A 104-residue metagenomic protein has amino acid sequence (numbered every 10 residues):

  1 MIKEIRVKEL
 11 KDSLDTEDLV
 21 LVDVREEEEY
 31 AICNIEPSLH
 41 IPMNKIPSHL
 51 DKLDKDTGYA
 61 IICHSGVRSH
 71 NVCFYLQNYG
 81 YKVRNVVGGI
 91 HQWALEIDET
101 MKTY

Functional and structural regions predicted by a protein language model:
M1-L19, E27-G58, V67-Y104: Rhodanese-like catalytic fold shared by cysteine-dependent sulfurtransferases and DSP/PTP-type phosphatases
I62: Short, surface-exposed ligand- or partner-binding patches at beta-edge/loop junctions that are enriched in aromatics
